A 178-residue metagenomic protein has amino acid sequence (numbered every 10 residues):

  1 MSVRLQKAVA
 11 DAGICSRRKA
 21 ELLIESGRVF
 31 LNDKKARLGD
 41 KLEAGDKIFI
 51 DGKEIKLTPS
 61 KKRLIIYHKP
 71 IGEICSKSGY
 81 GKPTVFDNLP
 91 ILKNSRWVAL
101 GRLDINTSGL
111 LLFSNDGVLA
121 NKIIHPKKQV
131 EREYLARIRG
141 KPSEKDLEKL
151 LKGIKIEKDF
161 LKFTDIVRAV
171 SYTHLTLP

Functional and structural regions predicted by a protein language model:
M1-G79: S4-like RNA-binding module at protein N-termini
A12, A120-D146: N-terminal accessory regions of nucleic-acid-interacting proteins
N32, L112, A136: Residue-level signal for inorganic ion chemistry
G52, Y67-K69, F113-D116, I138-G140: Flexible glycine-/small-residue-rich
I91-P126: Glycine/acidic-rich beta-strand-loop module
L150-G153: Anionic-ligand binding region
F163-S171: Strongly charged, low-complexity linkers/loops
T173-P178: Conserved small/polar residues in nucleotide/adenosyl-binding loops
